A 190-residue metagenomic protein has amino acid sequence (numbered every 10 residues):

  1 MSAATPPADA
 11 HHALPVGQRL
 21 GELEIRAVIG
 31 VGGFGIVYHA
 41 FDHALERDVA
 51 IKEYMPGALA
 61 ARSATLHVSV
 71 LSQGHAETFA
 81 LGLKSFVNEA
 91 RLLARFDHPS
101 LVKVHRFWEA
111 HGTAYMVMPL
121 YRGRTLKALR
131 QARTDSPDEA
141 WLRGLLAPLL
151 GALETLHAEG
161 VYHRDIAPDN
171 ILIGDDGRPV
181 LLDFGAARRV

Functional and structural regions predicted by a protein language model:
R26-G32, V37: Protein kinase glycine-rich loop
S63-R95: AlphaC helix of the eukaryotic protein kinase fold
F107: Activation-segment/catalytic-loop signature of the eukaryotic protein kinase fold
H111-T125: Conserved short submotifs of the Hanks-type protein kinase catalytic core that shape the nucleotide-binding pocket
L126-P137: AlphaC helix of the protein kinase catalytic domain
L145-L146: Activation segment signature within eukaryotic-like protein kinase domains
G151-V161: Protein kinase catalytic-loop region centered on the HRD/HxD motif
